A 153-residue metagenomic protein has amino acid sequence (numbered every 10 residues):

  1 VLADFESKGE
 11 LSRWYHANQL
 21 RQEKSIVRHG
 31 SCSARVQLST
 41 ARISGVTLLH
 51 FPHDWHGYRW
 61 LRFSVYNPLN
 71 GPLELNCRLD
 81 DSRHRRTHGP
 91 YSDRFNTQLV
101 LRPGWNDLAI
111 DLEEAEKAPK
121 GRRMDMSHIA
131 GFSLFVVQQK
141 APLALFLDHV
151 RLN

Functional and structural regions predicted by a protein language model:
V1-N153: Beta-rich carbohydrate-recognition modules and glycan-binding surfaces
